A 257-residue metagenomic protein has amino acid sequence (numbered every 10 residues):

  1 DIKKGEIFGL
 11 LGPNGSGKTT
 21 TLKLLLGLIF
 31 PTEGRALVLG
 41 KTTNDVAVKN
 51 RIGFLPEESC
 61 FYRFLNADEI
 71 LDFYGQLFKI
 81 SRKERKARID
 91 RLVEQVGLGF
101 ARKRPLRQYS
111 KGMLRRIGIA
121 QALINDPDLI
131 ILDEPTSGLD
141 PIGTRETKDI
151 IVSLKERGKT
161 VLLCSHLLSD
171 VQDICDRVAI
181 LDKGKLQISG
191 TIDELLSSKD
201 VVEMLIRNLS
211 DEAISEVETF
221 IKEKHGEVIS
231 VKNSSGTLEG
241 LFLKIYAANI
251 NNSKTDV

Functional and structural regions predicted by a protein language model:
I2-L163, L168-D182, I188: ABC transporter nucleotide-binding domains
I192-V257: Short, charged/small-residue-rich alpha-helical element at the C-terminal edge of ABC transporter nucleotide-binding
